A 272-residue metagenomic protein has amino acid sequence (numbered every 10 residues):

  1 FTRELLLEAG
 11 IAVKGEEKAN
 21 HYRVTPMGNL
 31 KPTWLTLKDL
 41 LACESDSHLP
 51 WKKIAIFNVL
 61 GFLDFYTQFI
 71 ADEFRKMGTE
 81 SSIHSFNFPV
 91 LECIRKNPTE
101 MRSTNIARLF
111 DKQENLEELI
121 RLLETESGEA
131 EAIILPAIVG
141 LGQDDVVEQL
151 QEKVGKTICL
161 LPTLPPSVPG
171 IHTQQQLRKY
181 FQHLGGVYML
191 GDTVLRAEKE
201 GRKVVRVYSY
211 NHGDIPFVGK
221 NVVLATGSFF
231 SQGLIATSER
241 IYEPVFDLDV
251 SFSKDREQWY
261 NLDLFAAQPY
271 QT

Functional and structural regions predicted by a protein language model:
F1-T272: Residues forming the flavin
